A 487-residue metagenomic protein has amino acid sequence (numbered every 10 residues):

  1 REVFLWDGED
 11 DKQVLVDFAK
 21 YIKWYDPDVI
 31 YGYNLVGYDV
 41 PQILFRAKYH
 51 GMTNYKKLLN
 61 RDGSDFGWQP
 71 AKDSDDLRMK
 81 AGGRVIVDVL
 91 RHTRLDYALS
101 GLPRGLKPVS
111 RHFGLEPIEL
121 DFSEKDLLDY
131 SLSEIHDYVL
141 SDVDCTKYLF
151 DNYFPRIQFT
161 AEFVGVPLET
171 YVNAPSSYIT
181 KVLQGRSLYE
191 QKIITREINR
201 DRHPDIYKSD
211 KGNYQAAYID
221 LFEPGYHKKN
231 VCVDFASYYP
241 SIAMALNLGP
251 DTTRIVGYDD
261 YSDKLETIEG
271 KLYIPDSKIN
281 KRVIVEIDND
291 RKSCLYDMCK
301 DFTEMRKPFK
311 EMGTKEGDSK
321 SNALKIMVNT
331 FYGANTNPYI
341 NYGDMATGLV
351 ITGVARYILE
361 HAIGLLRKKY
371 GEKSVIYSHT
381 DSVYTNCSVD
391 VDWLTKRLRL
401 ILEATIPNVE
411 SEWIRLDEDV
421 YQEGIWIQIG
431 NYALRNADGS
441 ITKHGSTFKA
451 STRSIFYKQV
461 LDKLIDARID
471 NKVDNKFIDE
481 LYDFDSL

Functional and structural regions predicted by a protein language model:
R1-Y31, Q215, I219, E223: Conserved RNase H-like, two-metal-ion catalytic cores of nucleic-acid enzymes
V3-L5, D26, I30, V40 (+2 more regions): Active-site-proximal helix-loop-helix substrate-binding element of RNase H-like nuclease domains
P27-V36, K373-Y377, Y384-N386: Short glycine-rich phosphate-binding loop at a beta-alpha junction
Y31-Q42, Q422: Acidic, metal-coordinating catalytic cores used for nucleic-acid/nucleotide bond scission and strand-transfer chemistry
G51-L59, N247-Y258, K396: Cytochrome P450 catalytic domain signature, combining two hallmark sequence patches
S123-N247, G317-L365, Y377, N386-S388 (+1 more regions): Common nucleic-acid-contacting/processivity interface regions adjacent to the catalytic cores of nucleic-acid enzymes
R200-G343, L434, G439, K443 (+2 more regions): Catalytic nucleotidyl-transfer cores of nucleotide-processing enzymes
T385-L487: C-terminal polymerase-core module
